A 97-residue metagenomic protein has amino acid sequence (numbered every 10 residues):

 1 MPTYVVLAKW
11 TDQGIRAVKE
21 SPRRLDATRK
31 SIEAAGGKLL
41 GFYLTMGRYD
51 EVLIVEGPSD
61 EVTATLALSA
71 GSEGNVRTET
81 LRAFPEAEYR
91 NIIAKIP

Functional and structural regions predicted by a protein language model:
M1-E33, K38-L40, Y49, E86-P97: Short S/T/G/P-rich N-terminal loop/turn motif that feeds into the first structured element of a domain
V5-K9, Y43-L66: Short, well-ordered beta-strand segments in beta-rich or mixed alpha/beta enzyme and ligand-binding folds
G36-Y43, T78-T80: A short linear hydrophobic-aromatic micro-motif
G57-F84: An amphipathic, aromatic/His-enriched active-site/gating alpha helix that lines ligand/cofactor pockets
